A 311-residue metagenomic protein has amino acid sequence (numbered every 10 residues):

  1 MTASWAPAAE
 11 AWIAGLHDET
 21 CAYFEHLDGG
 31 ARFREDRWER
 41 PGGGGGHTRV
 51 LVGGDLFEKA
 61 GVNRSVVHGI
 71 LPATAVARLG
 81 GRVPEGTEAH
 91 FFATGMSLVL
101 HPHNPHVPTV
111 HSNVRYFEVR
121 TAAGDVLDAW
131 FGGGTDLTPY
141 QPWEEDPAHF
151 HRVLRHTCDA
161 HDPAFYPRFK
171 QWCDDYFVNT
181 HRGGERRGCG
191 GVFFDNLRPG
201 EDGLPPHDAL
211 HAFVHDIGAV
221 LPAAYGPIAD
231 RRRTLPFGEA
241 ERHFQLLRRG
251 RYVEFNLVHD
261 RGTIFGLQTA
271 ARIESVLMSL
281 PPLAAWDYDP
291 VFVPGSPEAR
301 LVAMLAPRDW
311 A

Functional and structural regions predicted by a protein language model:
T2-V83, E201-G238, R242-Y252: Gly/Pro-rich turn-and-neighbor structural signature
T48-W130: Internal mixed beta-strand/loop scaffold within catalytic domains of large alpha/beta enzymes
G61, F92-G95, D128-D136, E185-D208 (+1 more regions): Glycine-rich, often proline-containing surface loops adjacent to acidic residues and nearby aromatics that form
A75-A77, L204-P205, I264-A270, Y288: Short conserved micro-motifs at the rims of enzyme active sites and ligand-binding pockets
R120-R168: Compact, glycine/acidic-enriched structural inserts
P147-F237, H243: Extended, acidic-biased charged interface segments
R242-A285: C-terminal, helix-dominated tail/subdomain
Q268-A311: TerminUS-proximal long segments
